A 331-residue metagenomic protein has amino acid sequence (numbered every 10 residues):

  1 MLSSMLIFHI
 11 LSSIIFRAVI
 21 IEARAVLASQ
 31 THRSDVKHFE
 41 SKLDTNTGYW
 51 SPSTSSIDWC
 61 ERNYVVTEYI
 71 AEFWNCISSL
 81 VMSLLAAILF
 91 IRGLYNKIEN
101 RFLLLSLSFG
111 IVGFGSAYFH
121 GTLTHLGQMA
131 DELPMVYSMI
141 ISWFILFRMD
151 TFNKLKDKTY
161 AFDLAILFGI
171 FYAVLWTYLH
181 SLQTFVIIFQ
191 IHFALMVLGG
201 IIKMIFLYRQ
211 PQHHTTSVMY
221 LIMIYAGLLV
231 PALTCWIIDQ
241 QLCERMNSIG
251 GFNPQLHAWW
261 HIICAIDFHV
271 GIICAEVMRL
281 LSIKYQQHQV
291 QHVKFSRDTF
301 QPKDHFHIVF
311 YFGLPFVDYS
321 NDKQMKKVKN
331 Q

Functional and structural regions predicted by a protein language model:
S3-S4, F8-V19, V26-Q331: Multi-pass alpha-helical transmembrane bundles in non-GPCR membrane proteins that perform intramembrane catalysis
